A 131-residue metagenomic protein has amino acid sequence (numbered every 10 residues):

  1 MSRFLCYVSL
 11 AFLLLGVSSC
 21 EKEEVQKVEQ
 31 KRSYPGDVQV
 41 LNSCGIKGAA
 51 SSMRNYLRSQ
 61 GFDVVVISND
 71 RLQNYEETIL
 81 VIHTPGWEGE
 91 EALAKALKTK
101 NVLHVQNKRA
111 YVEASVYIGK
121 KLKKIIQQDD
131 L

Functional and structural regions predicted by a protein language model:
M1-V8: Bacterial N-terminal signal peptides that target proteins for export
G16-S19: C-terminal motif of bacterial Sec signal peptides marking the signal peptidase cleavage site
V25-G36, E77, T84-W87: Accessory recognition modules or surfaces
Q30-N74: Extracytoplasmic/periplasm-facing segments of secreted or lipoprotein envelope proteins
V64-I118, K123: BRCT (BRCA1 C-terminal) domain core and associated BRCT-interaction motifs
D129-L131: Short, solvent-exposed mixed-charge patches
